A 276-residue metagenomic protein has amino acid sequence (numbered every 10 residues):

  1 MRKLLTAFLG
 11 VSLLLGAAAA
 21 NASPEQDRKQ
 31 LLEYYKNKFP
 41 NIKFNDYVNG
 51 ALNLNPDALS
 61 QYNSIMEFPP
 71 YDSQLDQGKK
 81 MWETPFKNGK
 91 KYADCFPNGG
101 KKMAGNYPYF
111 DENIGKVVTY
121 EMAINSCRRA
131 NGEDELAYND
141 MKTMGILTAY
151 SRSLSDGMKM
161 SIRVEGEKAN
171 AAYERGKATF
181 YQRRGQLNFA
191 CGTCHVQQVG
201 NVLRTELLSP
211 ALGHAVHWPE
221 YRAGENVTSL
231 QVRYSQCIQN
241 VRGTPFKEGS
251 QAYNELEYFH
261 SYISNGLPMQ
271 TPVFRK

Functional and structural regions predicted by a protein language model:
M1-F8: Bacterial N-terminal signal peptides that target proteins for export
F8, V48, K177: Residue-level detector of functional hotspots within protein domains
F8-G16: Bacterial N-terminal signal peptides
A18-A22: Sec/Tat signal peptide C-region and signal peptidase I cleavage site
S23-S73, T84-I146, S153-G157, Q182-K276: Electron-transfer interface patches adjacent to heme c in soluble/periplasmic c-type cytochromes and di-/multiheme
Q61-K80, M158-K177: Short, charged low-complexity linear segments at domain edges
